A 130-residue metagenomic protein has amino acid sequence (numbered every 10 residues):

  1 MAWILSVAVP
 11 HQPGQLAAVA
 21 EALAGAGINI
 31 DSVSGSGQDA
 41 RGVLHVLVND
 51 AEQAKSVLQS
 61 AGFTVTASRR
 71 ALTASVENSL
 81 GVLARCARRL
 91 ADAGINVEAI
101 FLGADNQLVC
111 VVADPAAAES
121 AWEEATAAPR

Functional and structural regions predicted by a protein language model:
M1-R130: A conserved regulatory-domain signal marking ACT and ACT-like small-molecule sensing domains and adjacent regulatory
